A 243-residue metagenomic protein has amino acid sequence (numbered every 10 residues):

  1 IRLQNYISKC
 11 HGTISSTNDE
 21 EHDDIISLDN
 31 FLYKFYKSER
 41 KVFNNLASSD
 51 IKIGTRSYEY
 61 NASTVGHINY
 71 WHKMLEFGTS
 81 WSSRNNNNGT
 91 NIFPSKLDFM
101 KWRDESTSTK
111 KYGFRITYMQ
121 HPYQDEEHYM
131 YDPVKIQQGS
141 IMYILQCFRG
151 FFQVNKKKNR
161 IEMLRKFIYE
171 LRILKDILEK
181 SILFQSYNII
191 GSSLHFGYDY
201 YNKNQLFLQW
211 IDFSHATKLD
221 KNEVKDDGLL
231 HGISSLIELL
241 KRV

Functional and structural regions predicted by a protein language model:
I1-V243: Polybasic, positively charged surfaces/segments
